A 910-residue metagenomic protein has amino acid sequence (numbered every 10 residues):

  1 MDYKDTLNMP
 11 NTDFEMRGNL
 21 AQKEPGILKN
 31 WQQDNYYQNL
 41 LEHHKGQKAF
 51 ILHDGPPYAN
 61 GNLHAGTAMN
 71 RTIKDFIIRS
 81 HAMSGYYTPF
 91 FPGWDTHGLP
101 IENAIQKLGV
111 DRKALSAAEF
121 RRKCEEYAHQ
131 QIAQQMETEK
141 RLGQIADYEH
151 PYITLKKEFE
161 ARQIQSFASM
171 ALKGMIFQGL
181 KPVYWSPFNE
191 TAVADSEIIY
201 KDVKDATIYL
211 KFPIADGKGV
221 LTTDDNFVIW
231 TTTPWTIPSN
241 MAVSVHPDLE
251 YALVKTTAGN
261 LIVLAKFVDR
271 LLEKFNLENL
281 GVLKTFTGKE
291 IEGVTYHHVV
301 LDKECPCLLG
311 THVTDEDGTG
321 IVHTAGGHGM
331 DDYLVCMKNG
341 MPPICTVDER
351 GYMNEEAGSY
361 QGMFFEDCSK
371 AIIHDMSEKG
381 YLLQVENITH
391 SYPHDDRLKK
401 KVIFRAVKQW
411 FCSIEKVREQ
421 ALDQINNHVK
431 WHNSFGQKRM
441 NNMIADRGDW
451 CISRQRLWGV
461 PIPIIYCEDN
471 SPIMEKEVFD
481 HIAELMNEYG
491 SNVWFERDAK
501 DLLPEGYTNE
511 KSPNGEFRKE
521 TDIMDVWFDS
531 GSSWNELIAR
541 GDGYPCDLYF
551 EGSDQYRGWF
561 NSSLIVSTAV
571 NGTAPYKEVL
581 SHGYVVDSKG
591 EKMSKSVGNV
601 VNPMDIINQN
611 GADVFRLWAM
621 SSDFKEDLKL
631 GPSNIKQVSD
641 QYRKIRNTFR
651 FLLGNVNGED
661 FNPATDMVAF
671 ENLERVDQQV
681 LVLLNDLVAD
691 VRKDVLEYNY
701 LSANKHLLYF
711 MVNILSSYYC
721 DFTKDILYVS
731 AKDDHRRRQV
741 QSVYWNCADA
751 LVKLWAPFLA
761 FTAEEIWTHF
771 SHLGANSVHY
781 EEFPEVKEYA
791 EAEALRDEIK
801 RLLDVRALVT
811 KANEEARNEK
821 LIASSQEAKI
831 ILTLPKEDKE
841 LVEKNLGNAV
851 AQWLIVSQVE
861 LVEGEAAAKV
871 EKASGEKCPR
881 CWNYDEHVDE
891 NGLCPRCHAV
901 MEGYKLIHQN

Functional and structural regions predicted by a protein language model:
D2-D13, R17-L20, G26, N30-D34 (+13 more regions): Residue patterns forming the tRNA-binding/recognition surfaces of aminoacyl-tRNA synthetases and related DALR
E42-N103, I229-T236, S244, C307-V335 (+4 more regions): N-terminal catalytic cores of NTP/NDP-binding nucleotidyl/phosphoryl-transfer enzymes
D95, V183, P187, V193-K201 (+8 more regions): Acidic, turn-prone loop/beta-hairpin segments
A171-I198, V203, L271-V282, I291 (+1 more regions): Amphipathic alpha-helical
S186, D395, C467, N509-S512 (+2 more regions): Short cysteine-rich clusters marking metal-coordination/redox-active sites
A242, L249-I321, M330-L334: Protease-associated
C305, T311, N339-G351, R456-W458 (+1 more regions): Alpha-helical recognition segments enriched in aromatics with Gly/Pro capping that present substrate-recognition
P513-N514, W882-D885, H898: Cys/His-coordinated zinc-binding microdomains
